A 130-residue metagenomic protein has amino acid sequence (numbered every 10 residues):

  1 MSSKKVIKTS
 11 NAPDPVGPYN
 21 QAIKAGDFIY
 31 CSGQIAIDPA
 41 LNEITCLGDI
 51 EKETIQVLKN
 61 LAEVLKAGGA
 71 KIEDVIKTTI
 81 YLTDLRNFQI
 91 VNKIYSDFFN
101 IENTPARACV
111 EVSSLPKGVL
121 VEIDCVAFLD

Functional and structural regions predicted by a protein language model:
S2-D130: Short, polar/acidic, helix-capping and beta-turn segments at strand->helix junctions that line the mouths
